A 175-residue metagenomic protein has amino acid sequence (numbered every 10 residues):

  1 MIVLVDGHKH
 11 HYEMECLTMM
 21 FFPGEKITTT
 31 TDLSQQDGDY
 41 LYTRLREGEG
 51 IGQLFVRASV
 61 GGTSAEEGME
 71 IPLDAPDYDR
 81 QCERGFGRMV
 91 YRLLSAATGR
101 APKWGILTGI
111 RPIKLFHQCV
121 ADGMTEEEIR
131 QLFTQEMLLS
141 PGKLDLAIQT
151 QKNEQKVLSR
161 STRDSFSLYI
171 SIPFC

Functional and structural regions predicted by a protein language model:
M1-A96, R100-K103: A short, structured N-terminal alpha-helical element that caps or precedes a catalytic domain
T98-A101, A121-L168: N-terminal [4Fe-4S]-dependent radical SAM core
C175: Conserved, mostly hydrophobic/aromatic
